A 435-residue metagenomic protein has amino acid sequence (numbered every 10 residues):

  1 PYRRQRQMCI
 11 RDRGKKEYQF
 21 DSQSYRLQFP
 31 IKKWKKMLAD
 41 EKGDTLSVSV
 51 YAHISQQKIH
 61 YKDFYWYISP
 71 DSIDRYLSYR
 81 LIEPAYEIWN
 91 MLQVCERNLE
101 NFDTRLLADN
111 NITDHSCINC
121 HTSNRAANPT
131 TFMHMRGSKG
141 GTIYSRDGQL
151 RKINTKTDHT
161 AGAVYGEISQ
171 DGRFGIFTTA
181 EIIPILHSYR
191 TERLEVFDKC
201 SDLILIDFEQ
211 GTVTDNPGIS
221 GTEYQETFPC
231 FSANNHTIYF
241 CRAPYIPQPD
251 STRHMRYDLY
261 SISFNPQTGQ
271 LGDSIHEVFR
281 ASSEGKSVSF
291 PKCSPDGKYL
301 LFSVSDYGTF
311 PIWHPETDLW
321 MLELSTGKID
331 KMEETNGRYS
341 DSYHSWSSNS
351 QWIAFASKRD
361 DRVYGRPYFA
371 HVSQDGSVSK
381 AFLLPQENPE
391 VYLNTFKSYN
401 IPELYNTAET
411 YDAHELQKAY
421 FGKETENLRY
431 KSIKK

Functional and structural regions predicted by a protein language model:
Y2-R6, I10: Single conserved hydrophobic/aromatic residue that forms the stacking wall/gate of nucleotide- or nucleobase-binding
K15-K35, L99-S116, S145-G162, I204-Q225 (+3 more regions): Multi-bladed beta-propeller domains
K58-Y86, D158-H159, S379, N394: Low-complexity, Pro/Ser/Thr- and charge-rich linker/hinge segments at domain boundaries
R75-I153: Conserved, compact domain cores that house catalytic/ligand-binding motifs in diverse enzymes and effector modules
L77, T130-T131, G172-G175, N235-I238 (+2 more regions): Hydrophobic beta-strand positions that form the internal "hydrophobic ladder" of WD40/Gbeta-like beta-propeller blades
L77-W89, Y144, F177-K199, F240-Y257 (+2 more regions): Short, conserved, GDST-rich strand-edge loop motifs in beta-rich repeat architectures
T122-N124, E167, C230, K292 (+1 more regions): Conserved beta-strand position repeated across blades of beta-propeller domains
R125-A127, Q170-D171, A233-N234, P295-D296 (+1 more regions): Residue-level detector of Asp-centered blade-edge/turn motifs that repeat once per structural unit in beta-propeller
